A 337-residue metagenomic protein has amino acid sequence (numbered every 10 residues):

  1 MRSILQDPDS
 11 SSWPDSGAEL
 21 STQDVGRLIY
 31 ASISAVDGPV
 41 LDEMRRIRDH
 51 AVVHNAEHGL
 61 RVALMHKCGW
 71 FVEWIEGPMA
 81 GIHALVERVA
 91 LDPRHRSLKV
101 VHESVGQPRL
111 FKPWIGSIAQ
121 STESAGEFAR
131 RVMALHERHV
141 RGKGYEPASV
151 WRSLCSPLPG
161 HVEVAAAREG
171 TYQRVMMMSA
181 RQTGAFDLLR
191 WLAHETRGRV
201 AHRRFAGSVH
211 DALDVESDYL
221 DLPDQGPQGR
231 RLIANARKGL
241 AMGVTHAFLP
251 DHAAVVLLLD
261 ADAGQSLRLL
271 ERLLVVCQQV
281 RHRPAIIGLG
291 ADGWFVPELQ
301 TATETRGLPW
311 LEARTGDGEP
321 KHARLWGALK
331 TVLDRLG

Functional and structural regions predicted by a protein language model:
R2-D251, G264-L267, E304-E312, D317-G337: Charge-rich, low-complexity N-terminal segments
A254-L257: Structural motif
A261-G307: Conserved C-terminal guanine-recognition region of P-loop GTPase G domains, centered on the G4
